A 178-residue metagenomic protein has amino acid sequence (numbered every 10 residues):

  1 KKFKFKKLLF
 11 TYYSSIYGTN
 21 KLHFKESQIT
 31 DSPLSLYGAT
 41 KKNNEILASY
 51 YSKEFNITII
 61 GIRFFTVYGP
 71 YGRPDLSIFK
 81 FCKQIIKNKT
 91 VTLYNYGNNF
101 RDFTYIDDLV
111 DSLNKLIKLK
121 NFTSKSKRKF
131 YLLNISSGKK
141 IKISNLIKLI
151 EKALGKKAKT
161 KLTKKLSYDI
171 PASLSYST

Functional and structural regions predicted by a protein language model:
K2, K6-K7, Y13-G61, Y68 (+1 more regions): Catalytic helix-loop patch of NAD(P)-dependent Rossmann-fold dehydrogenases
K7-L8, I59, V91, T160: Hydrophobic/aromatic residues located in beta-strands of well-ordered beta-sheets within soluble catalytic
F10-T11, N134: Rossmann-fold scaffold of SDR-type NAD(P)-dependent oxidoreductases
Y13-I16, N20, S77, F81 (+1 more regions): Activation loop
K42-S49, F79-C82, D111: Conserved active-site helix of classical SDR/Rossmann-fold NAD(P)-dependent CH-OH oxidoreductases
R63-T66, L162-K164: Residue-level recognition of beta-strand->loop/alpha-helix junctions
K83-T178: C-terminal substrate-binding subdomain of Rossmann-fold SDR/epimerase-dehydratase oxidoreductases
